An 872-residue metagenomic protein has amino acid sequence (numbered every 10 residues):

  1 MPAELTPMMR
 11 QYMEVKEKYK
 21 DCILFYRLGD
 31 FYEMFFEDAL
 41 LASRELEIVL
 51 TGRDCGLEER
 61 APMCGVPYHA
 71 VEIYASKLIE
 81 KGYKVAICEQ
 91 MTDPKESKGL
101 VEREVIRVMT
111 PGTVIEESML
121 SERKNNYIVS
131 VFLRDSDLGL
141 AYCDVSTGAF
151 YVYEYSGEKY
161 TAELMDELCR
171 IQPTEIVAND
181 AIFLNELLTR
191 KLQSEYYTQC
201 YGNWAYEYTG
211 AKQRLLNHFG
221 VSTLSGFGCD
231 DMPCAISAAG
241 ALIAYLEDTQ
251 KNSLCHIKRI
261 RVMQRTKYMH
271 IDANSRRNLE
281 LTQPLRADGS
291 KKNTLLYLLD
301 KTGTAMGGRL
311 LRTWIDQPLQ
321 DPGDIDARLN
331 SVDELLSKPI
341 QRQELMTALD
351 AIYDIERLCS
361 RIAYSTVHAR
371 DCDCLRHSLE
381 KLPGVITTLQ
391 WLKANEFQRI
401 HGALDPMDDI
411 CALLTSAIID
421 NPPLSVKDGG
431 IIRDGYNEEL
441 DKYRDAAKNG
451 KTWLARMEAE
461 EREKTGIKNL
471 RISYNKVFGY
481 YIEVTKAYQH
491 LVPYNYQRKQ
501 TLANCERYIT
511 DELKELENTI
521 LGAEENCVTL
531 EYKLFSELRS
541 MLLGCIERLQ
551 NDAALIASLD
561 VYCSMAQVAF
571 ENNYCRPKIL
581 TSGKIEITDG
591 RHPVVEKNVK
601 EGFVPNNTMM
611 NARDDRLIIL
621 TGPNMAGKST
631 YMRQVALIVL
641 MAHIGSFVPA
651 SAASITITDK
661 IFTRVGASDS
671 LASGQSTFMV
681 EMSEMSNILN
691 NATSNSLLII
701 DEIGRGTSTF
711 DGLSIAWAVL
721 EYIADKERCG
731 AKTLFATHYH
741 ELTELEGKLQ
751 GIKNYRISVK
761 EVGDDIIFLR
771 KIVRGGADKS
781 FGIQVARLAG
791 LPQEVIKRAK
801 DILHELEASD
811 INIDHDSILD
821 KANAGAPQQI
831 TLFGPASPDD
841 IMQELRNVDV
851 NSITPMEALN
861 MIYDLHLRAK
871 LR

Functional and structural regions predicted by a protein language model:
M1-E334, D350-A363, V367-A459, E586 (+1 more regions): Charged catalytic and DNA/RNA-contacting regions of genome-maintenance and nucleic-acid-processing enzymes
F36-E37, M232, T304, W314 (+7 more regions): ATPase nucleotide-binding head domains, primarily ABC-like/P-loop NTPase cores
I87-V105, L555-C563, F570, T733-A736: Amphipathic alpha-helical
C88, P111-S121, S253, Q390-E396 (+5 more regions): Active-site phosphate-binding and catalytic loops of NTP-dependent enzymes
Y364, S378-K381, R399, D434-G435 (+2 more regions): Charged, surface-exposed helical/loop "interaction arms" that form contiguous linear patches used for dimerization
E438-K448, T452-W453, Q828-D864: C-terminal accessory/binding modules appended to enzymatic or scaffolding proteins
L502, E506-S540: Extended, charged coiled-coil "arm/hinge" scaffolds of SMC/Rad50-like chromosome-maintenance ATPases and other large
